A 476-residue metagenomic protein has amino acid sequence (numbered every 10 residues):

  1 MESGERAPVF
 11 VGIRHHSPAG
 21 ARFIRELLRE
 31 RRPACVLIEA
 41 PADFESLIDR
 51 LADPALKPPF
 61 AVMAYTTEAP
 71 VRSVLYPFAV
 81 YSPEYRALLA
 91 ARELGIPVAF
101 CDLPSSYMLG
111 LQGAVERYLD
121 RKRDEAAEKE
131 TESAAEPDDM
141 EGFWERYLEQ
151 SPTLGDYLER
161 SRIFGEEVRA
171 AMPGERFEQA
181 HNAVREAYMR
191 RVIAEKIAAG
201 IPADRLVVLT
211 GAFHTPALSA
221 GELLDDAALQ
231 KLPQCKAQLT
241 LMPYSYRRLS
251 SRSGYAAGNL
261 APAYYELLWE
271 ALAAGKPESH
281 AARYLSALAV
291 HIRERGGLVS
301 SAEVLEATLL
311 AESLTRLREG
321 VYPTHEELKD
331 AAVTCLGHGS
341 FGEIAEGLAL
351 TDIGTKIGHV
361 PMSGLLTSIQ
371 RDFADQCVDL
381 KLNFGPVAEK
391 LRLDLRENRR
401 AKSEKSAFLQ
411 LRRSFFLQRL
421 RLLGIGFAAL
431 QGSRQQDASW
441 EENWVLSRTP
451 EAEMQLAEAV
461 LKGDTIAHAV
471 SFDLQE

Functional and structural regions predicted by a protein language model:
M1-E476: Compositional signal for N-terminal targeting/processing segments
